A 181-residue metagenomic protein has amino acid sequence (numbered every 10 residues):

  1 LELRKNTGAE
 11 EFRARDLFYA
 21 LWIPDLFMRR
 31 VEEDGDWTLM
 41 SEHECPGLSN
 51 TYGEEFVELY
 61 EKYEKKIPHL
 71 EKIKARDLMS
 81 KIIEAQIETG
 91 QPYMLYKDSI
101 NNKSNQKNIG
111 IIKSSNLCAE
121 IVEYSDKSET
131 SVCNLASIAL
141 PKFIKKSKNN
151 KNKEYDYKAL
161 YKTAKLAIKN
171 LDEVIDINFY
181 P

Functional and structural regions predicted by a protein language model:
L1-Y161, D176-P181: Active-site cavity-forming subdomains of large catalytic enzyme subunits
K162, L166: Active-site helix-to-loop segments that bind/position phosphate- or nucleotide-bearing substrates and donors across
K169-I177: Glycine-rich, acidic and aromatic/proline-enriched surface loops and short helix-turn segments that act as binding
